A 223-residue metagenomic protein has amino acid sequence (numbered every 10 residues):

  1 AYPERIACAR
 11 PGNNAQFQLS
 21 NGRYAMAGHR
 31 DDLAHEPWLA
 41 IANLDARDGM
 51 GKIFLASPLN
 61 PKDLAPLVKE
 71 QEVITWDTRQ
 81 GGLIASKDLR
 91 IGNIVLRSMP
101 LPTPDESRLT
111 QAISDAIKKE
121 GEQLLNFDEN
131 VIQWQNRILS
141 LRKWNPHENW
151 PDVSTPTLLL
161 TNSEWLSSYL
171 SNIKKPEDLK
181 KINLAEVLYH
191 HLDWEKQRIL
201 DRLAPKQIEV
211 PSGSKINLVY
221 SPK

Functional and structural regions predicted by a protein language model:
A1-A9, N13-Q16, P37-Q207: Acidic, serine/threonine- and proline-rich low-complexity intrinsically disordered segments
F17-A27, D32-H35: Terminal-proximal interaction/regulatory segments of ATP-powered molecular machines
H29, L218-P222: Short hydrophobic alpha-helical segments that form membrane-spanning helices or hydrophobic packing faces of helical
